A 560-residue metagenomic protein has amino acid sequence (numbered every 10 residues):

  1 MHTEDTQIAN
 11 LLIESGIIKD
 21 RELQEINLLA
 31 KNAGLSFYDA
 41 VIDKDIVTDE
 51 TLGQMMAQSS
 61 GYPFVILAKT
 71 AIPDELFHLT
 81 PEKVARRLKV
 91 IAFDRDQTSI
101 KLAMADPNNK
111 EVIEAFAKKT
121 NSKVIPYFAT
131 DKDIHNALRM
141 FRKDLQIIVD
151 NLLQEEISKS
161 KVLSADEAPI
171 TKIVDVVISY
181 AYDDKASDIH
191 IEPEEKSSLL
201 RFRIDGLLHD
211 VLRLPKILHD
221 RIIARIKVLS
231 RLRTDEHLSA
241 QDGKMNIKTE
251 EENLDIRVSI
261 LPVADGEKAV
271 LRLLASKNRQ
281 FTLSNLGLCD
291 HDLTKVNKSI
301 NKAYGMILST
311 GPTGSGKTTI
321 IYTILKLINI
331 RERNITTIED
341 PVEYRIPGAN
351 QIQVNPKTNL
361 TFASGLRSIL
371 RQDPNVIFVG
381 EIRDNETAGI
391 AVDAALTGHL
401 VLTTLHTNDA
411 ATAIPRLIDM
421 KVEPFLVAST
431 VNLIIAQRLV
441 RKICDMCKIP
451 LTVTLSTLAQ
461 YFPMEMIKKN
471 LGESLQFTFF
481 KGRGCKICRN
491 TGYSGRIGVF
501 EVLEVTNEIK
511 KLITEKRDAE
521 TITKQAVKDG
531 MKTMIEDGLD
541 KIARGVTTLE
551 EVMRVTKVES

Functional and structural regions predicted by a protein language model:
M1-E114, K119-V124: Non-catalytic accessory regions
M1-E4, L458-P463, R554-S560: Short, charged, intrinsically disordered terminal tails
D5, G34, D49-G53, T70-F77 (+26 more regions): Amphipathic alpha-helical transducer elements in NTP-driven molecular machines
L12, V41, L102, F116 (+11 more regions): Residue-level signature of catalytic and energy-coupling elements of molecular machines, predominantly ATP/GTP-dependent
Y62, I72-D74, E82-S315, I320 (+2 more regions): N-terminal "pre-motor" subdomain/linker immediately upstream of P-loop NTPase catalytic cores
L293, N297-I307, T313, T318-I443: Switch/coupling sub-region of P-loop NTPases
T407-T506: Cys/His-rich Zn2+-binding cysteine-cluster or related metal-binding knuckle/ribbon modules and their
M466-S560: NTP-binding/hydrolysis catalytic cores, primarily Walker-type P-loop NTPases
